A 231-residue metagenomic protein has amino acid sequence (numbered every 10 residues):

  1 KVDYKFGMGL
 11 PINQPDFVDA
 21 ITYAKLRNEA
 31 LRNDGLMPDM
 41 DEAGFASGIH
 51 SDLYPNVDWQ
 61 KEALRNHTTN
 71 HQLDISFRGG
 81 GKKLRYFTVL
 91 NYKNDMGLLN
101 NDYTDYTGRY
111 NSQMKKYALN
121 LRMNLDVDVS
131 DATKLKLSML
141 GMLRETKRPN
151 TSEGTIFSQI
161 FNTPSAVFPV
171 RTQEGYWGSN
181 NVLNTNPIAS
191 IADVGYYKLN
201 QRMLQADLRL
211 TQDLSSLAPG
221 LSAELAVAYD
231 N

Functional and structural regions predicted by a protein language model:
K1-L204, R209-S215: Membrane-proximal, glycine/serine-rich, low-complexity loop/turn segments characteristic of large bacterial
V2-D3, S222-D230: Extended hydrophobic secondary-structure segments that form protein cores and membrane-embedded regions
L217-G220: Short, solvent-exposed secondary-structure capping/transition elements
